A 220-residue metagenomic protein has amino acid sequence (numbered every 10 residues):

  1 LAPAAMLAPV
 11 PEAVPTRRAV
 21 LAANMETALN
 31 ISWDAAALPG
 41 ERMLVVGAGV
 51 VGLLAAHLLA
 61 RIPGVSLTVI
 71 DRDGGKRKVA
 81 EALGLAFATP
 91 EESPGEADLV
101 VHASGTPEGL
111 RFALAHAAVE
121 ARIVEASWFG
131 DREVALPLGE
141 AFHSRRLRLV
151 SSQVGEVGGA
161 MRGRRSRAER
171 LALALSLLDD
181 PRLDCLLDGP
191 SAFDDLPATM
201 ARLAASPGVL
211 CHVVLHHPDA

Functional and structural regions predicted by a protein language model:
L1, L44, T68, R122-V124 (+2 more regions): Structural detector of well-ordered beta-strand residues that form the stable sheet scaffold of enzyme domains
L1-A8: Glycine-rich phosphate/adenylate-binding loop and adjacent beta-alpha elements of nucleotide- or dinucleotide-binding
E12-P90: Mid-domain Rossmann-like dinucleotide-binding core that forms the NAD(H)/NADP(H) cofactor-binding site
V20, L44, A48, V69-I70 (+4 more regions): Glycine- and other small-residue-rich loops at beta-strand/loop junctions that grip anionic moieties
L38, A60, G105, A118-V119 (+1 more regions): Short conserved AdoMet
K78, L83-V150: Glycine-rich cofactor phosphate-binding loops and adjacent beta1-alpha1 units of small-molecule cofactor enzyme domains
L136-L187: C-terminal substrate-binding/catalytic core of Rossmann-like NAD(P)-dependent dehydrogenases/reductases
R165-A220: C-terminal hydrophobic helical "lid"/dimerization subdomain of Rossmann-like NAD(P)H-dependent oxidoreductases
